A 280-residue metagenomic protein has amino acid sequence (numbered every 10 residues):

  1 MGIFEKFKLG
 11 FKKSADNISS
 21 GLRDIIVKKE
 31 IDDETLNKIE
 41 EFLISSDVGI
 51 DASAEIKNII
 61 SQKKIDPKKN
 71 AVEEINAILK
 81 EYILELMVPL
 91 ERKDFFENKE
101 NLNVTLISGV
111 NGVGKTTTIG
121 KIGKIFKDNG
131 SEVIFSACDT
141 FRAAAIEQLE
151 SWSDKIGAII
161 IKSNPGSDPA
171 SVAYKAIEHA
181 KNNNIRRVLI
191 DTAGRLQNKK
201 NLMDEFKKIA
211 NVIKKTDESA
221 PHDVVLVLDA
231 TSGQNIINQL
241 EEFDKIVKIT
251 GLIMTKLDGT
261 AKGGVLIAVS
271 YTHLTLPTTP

Functional and structural regions predicted by a protein language model:
M1-I25: Charged, compositionally biased N-terminal leader segments and the immediate start of the first structured element
N17-C138, A145-P165, S171-I190: Primarily NTPase-proximal linker/entry elements flanking Walker-type ATP/GTP-binding cores
C138, T192-A193, V227-T231, L252-T260: G-domain G4 guanine-recognition motif of GTPases
P169, A173-K215: Phosphate-binding/switch loop-helix module in NTP-utilizing enzymes
D204, E241-K245, L257-Y271: GTPase G-domain guanine-specificity segment
K207-D229: Inter-motif core of Ras-like GTPase G domains
P221-V227, V247-L257, L274: Conserved beta-strand/loop subsegment of P-loop NTPase cores
H273-P280: Single conserved hydrophobic/aromatic residue that forms the stacking wall/gate of nucleotide- or nucleobase-binding
